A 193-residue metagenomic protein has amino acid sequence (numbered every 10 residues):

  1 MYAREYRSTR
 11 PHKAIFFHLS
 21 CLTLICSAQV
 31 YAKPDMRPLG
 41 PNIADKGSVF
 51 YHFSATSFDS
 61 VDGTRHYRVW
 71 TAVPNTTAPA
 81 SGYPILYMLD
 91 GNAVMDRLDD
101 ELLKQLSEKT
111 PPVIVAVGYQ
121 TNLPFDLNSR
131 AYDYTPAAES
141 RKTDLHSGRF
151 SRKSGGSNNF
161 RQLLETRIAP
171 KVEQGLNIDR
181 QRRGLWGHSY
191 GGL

Functional and structural regions predicted by a protein language model:
M1-P11: N-terminal secretory signal peptides that target proteins for export/translocation
H18-S27: Bacterial N-terminal signal peptides
Y31-Y83: A domain-start/cap signature at the N-terminus of enzymes
G63-R65, E108, D179: Short, structurally constrained coil/turn elements that cap an alpha-helix or connect an alpha-helix to the following
P74-A80, K104-S107, Q174-I178: Surface-exposed acidic, glycine-flexible loop patches that form ligand/cofactor-binding and adhesion interfaces
G82-L163, R167, K171: Serine-hydrolase catalytic machinery in alpha/beta-hydrolase-like enzymes
F160, S189-G192: Active-site loop->helix "elbow" adjoining a glycine-rich segment at hydrolase catalytic centers
N177-H188: Alpha/beta-hydrolase fold nucleophile elbow
